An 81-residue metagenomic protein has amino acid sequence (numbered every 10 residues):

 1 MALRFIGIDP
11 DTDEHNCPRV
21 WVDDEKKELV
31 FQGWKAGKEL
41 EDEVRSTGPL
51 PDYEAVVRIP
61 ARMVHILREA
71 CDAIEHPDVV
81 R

Functional and structural regions predicted by a protein language model:
M1-G7: Short Pro/Gly-enriched beta-strand edge/turn motifs at strand-loop
A2, D13-E14, V80-R81: N-terminal nucleophile
R4, L29, V57: A broad, low-specificity signal marking well-ordered, structured residues that form hydrophobic/aromatic
I8-T12: Short Gly/Pro-enriched turn/cap motifs at secondary-structure boundaries
E14-E54: A short, structured beta-strand/loop element
E43-R81: Helix-rich interaction surfaces within compact, conserved domain-sized segments that mediate assembly or partner
